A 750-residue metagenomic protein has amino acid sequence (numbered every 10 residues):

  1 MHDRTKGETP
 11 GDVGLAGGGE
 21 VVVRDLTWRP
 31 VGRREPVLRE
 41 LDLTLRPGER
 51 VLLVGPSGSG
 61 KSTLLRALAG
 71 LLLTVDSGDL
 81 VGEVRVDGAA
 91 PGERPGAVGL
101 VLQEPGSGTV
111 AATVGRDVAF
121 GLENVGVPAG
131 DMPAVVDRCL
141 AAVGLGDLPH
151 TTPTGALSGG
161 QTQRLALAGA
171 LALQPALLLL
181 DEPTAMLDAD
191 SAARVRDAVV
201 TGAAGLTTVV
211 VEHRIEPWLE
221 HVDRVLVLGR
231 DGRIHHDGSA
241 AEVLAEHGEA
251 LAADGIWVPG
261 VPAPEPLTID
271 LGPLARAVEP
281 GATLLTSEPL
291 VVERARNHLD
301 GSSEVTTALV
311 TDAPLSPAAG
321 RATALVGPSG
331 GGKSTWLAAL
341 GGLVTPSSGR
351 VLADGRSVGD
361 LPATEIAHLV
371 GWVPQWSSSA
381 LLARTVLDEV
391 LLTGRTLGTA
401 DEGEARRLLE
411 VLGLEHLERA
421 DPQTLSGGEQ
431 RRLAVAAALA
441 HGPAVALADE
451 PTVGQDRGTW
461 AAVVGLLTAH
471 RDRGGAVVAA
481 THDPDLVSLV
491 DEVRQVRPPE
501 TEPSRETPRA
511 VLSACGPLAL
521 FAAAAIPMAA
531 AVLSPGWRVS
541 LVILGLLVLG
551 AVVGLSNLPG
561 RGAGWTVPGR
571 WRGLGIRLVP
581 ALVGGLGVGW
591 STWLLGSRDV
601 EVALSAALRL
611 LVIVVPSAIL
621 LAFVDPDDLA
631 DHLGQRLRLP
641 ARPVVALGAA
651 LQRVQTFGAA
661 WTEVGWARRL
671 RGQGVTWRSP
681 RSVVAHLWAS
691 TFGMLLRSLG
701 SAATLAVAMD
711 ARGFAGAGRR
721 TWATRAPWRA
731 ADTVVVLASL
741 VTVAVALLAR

Functional and structural regions predicted by a protein language model:
A69, G341: Helix-to-loop junction immediately C-terminal to a conserved catalytic motif
S77-G96, G349-S357, I366: Conserved ABC transporter NBD signature motif
D131-L148, A400-L417: Conserved ABC ATPase "signature" region
P153-L157, Q161, D421-L425, E429: Conserved ABC ATPase signature
A170-L171, G202, A438-L439: ABC ATPase C-loop
A172-A176, A440-A444: A short, proline-enriched helix->beta-strand linker immediately N-terminal to the Walker B motif in ABC-type P-loop
L178-E182, L187, A446-E450: Catalytic Walker B motif of ABC-type/P-loop ATPase nucleotide-binding domains
S504-V548, E663-R750: Transmembrane alpha-helix interface motif
